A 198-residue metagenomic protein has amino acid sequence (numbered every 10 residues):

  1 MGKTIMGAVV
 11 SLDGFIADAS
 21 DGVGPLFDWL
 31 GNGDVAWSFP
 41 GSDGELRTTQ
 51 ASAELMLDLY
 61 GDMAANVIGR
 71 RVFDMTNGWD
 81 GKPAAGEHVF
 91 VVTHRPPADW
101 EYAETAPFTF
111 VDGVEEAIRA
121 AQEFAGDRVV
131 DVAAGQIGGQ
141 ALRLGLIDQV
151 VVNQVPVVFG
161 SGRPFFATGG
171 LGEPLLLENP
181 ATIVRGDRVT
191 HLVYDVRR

Functional and structural regions predicted by a protein language model:
M1-R198: Enzymes that bind and transform nitrogen-containing heteroaromatic metabolites
